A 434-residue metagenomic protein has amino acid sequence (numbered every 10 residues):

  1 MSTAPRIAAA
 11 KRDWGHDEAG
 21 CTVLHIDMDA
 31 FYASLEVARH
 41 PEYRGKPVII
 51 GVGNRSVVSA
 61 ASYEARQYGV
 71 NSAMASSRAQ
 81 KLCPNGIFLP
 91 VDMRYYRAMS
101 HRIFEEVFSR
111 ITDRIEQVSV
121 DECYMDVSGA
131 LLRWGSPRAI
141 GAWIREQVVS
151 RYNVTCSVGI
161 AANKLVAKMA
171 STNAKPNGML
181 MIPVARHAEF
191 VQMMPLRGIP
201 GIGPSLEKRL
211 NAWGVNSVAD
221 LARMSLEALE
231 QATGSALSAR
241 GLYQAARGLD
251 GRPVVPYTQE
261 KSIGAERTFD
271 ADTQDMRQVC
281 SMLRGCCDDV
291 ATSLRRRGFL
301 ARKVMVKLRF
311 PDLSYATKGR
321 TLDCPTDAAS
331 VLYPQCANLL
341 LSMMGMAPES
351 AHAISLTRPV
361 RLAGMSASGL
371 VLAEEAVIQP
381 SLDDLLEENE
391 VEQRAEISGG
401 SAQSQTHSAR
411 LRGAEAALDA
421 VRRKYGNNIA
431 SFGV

Functional and structural regions predicted by a protein language model:
M1-Q244, D250-V254, T292, N389-V434: Gly/Gly-Pro- and Ser/Thr-rich, intrinsically disordered tail segments characteristic of DNA damage-repair and tolerance
H16, H25, G198, L206-V360: DNA-contacting surface of Y-family translesion DNA polymerases
F31, N54-V57, P311-Y315, L370-A373: Short, charged/polar surface micro-motifs in flexible loops or helix N-caps
K46, C156, N177, R302-V304 (+2 more regions): Change "...and in nucleic-acid phosphodiester-cleaving endonucleases..." to "...and in nucleic-acid processing enzymes
V118-E122, A161-K164, F299-K303, R358-L362: Short Gly/Ser/Thr- and Asp/Glu-enriched loop/turn motifs at secondary-structure junctions
S128, A161-N163, R309, S366-L370: Short loop/turn motifs enriched for small/polar and acidic residues
K168-A170, T317-G319, E375-A376: Short, well-ordered secondary-structure micro-motifs
C324-V434: Acidic, metal-coordinating catalytic segment for phosphate/diphosphate chemistry, firing primarily on the Nudix
